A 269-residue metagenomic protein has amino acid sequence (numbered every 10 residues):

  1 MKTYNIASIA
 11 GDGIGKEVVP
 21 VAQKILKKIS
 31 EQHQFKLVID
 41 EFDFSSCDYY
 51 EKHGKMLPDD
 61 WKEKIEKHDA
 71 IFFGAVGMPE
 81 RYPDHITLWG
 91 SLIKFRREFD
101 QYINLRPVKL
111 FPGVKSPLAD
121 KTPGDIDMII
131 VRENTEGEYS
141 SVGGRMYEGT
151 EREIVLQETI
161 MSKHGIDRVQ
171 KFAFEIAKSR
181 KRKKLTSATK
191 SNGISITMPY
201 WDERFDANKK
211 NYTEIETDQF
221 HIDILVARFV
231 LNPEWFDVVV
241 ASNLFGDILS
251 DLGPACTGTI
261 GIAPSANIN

Functional and structural regions predicted by a protein language model:
K2-I6: Extreme N-terminal starter segment of soluble prokaryotic enzymes
A7-K24, I29-H33, T150-D223, W235: Glycine-rich phosphate/diphosphate-binding loop of Rossmann-like nucleotide-binding domains
D12-G15, D69, V131, A173 (+1 more regions): Buried hydrophobic positions in well-ordered alpha/beta secondary-structure cores of metabolic enzymes
Q34-P58, A227-F229: N-terminal beta-loop-helix "entrance" segment that forms/cooperates in small-molecule cofactor or anionic ligand
Y49-L156, L244-G246: N-terminal glycine-rich phosphate/adenylate-binding segment common to multiple enzyme folds
Y50, R228-N269: Glycine-rich phosphate/nucleotide-binding loop
E63-I65, R97-E98, A119-G124, K178-S179 (+3 more regions): Solvent-exposed alpha-helices and their adjacent loops that cap or buttress functional pockets in soluble metabolic
G113, F220-A227: Short acidic loop-to-helix transition motifs that present clustered carboxylates
